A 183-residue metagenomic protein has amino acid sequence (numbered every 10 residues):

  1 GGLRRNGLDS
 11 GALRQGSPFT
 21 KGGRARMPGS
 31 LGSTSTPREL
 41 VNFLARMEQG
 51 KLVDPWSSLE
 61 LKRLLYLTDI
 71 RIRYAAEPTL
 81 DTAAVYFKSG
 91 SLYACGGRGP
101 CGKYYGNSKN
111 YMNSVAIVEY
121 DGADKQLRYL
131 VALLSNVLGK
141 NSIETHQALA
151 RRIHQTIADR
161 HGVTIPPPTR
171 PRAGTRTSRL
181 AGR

Functional and structural regions predicted by a protein language model:
G1, T20-P28: Flexible glycine/proline-enriched surface loops and loop-helix/loop-strand junctions
G1-S17: Beta-lactam-recognizing serine transpeptidase/beta-lactamase-like catalytic domain environment
L13, T20-G23, A181: Intrinsically disordered, low-complexity serine/threonine-rich segments
A25-R183: Structured C-terminal helix/loop/strand segments within mature extracytoplasmic catalytic/sensor domains
